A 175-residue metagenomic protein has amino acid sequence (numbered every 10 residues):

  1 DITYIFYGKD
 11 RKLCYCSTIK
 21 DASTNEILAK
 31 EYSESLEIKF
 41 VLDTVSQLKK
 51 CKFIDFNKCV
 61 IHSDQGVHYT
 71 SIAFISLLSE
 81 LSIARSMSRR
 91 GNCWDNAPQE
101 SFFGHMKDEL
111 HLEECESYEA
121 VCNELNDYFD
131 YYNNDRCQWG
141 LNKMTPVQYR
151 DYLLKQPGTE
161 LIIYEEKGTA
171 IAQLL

Functional and structural regions predicted by a protein language model:
I2-T18, A22-Y131: RNase H-like DDE/DDD metal-dependent nuclease/strand-transfer catalytic core used by mobile genetic elements
S79-I83, K107-L175: C-terminal domain-tail junction helix/linker
